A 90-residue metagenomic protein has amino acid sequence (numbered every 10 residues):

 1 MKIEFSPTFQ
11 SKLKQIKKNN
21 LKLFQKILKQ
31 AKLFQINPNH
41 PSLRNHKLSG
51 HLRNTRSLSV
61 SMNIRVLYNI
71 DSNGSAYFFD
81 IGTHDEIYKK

Functional and structural regions predicted by a protein language model:
M1-K2, K90: Absolute protein N-terminus
K2-I3, P41: Residues that recognize and position ribonucleotide moieties
S11, Q15-I16, L21-F24, V60-K90: Enriched for short, Lys/Arg-rich terminal
L13, L28-A31: Short amphipathic alpha-helical/adjacent loop interface patches that line ligand and macromolecule-binding sites
K29-Q30, R44, N54, M62-I64 (+1 more regions): A generic structural signal for short beta-strands and their flanking turns/coil linkers
L33-L58: A short, surface-exposed loop/turn module that caps and links secondary-structure elements
